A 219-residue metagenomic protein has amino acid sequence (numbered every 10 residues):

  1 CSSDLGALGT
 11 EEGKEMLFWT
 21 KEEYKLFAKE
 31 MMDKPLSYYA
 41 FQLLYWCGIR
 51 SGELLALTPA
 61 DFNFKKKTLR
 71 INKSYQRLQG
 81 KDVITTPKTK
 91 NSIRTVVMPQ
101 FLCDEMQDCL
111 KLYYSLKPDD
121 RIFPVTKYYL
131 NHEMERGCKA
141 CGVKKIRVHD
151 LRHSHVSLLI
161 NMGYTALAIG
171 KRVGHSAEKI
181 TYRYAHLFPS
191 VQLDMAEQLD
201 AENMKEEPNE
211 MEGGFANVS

Functional and structural regions predicted by a protein language model:
C1-S2: Short, small-residue-biased leader/transition segments that mark boundaries at the very start of proteins
L5-L57, K65, F101, L112 (+2 more regions): Basic, Lys/Arg- and aromatic-enriched nucleic-acid-binding interface segment
T10, F18, Y75, Y128 (+2 more regions): Catalytic-site neighborhood detector that most strongly recognizes the C-terminal catalytic loop/helix of tyrosine
F18-K25, K66, S74-R77, P99-K144: Active-site/catalytic core of tyrosine-dependent DNA strand-transfer enzymes
M31-M32, V83-I93, D120-T126, G142-D150: Short, contiguous acidic/charged loop-to-helix segments that flank catalytic cores in large enzymes
L36, Q42, W46, G52-E53 (+4 more regions): C-terminal catalytic core of tyrosine-transesterase DNA break-rejoin enzymes
K66, Q79, T85-I93, Q100-L102 (+2 more regions): C-terminal secondary-structure termini that scaffold catalytic or DNA-interacting sites
